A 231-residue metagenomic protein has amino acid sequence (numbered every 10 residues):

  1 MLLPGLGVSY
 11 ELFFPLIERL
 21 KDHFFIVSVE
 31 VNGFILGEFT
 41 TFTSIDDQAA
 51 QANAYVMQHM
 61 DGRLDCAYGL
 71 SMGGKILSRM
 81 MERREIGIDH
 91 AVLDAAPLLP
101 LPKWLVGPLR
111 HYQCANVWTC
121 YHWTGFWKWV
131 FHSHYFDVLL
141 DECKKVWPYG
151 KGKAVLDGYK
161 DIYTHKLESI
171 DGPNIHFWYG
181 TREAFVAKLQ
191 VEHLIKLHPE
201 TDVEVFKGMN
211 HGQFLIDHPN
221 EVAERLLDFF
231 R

Functional and structural regions predicted by a protein language model:
M1-E38: Conserved HGGG/HGGXW glycine-rich cap/lid loop of the alpha/beta-hydrolase fold
V27-Y68: Active-site loop/oxyanion-hole signature of alpha/beta-hydrolase fold enzymes
E82, I88-W118: Flexible "cap/lid" loop of the alpha/beta hydrolase fold
K103, T119-S169: Conserved alpha/beta-hydrolase catalytic His-Asp/Glu region
D171, F177-Y179: Short beta-strand/loop motif that positions the catalytic acidic residue of the alpha/beta-hydrolase fold
P173, A187-K196: Short alpha-helix in the alpha/beta-hydrolase fold that links the catalytic acid
T181-V186, G212: Acidic catalytic loop of the alpha/beta-hydrolase fold
M209-P219: Catalytic histidine-centered segment of alpha/beta-hydrolase-like enzymes
